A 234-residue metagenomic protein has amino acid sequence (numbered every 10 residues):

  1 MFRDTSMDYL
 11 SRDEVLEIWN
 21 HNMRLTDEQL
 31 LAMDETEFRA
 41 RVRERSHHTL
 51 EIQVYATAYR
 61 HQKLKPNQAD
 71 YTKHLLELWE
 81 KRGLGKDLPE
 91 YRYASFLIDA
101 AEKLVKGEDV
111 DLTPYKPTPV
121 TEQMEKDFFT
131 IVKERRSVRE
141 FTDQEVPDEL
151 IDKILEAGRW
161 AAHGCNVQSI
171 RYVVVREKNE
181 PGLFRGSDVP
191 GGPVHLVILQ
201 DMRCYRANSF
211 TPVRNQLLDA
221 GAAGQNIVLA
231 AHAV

Functional and structural regions predicted by a protein language model:
M1-V234: Acidic, surface-exposed loops and disordered segments
